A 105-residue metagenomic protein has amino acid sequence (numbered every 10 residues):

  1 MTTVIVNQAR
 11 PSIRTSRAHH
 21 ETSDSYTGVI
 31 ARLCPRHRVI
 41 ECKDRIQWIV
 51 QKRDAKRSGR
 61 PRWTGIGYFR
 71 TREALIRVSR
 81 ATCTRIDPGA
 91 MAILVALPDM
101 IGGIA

Functional and structural regions predicted by a protein language model:
M1-V29, D54-A105: Mixed-charge, Lys/Arg-enriched low-complexity segments
A31-W48: Amphipathic, interaction-prone secondary-structure segments
